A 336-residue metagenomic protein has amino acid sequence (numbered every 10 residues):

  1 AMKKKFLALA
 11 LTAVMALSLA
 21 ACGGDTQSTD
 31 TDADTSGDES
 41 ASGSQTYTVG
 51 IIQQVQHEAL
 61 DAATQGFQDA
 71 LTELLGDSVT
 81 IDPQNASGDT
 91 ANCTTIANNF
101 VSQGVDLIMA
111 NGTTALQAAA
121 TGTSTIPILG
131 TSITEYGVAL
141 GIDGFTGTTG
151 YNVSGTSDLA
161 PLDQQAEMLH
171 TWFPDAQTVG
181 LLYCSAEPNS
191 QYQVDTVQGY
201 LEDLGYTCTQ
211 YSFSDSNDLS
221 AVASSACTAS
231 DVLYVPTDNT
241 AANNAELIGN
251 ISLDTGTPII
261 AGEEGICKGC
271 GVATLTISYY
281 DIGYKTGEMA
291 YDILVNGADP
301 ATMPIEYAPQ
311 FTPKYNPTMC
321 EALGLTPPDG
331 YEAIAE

Functional and structural regions predicted by a protein language model:
S18-A21: C-terminal motif of bacterial Sec signal peptides marking the signal peptidase cleavage site
G23-T26: Bacterial signal peptide processing site
G43-G76, D82-N92, A186-S190, D238-N243: Extracytoplasmic "Venus flytrap"
G43-S44, Y136-T178, I277-A298: Hydrophobic alpha-helical segments within soluble ligand-binding/sensing domains
V49, F67, S154-L201, D299 (+1 more regions): An alpha-beta-alpha
P83-D143, D238-L253, T257-G262: Beta-alpha junction/loop-to-helix N-cap segments that form part of ligand/metal-binding clefts
P188-T257, E263: Pocket-lining segment of extracytoplasmic ligand-binding domains
I266-T318: Flexible loop/turn connectors
